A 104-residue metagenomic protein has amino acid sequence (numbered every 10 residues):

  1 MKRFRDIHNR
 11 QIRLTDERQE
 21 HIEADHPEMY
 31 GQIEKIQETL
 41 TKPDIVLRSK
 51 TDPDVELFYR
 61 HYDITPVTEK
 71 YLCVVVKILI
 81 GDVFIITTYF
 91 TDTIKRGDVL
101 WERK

Functional and structural regions predicted by a protein language model:
M1-K104: Ribonuclease/tRNase effector modules and their secretory precursors
